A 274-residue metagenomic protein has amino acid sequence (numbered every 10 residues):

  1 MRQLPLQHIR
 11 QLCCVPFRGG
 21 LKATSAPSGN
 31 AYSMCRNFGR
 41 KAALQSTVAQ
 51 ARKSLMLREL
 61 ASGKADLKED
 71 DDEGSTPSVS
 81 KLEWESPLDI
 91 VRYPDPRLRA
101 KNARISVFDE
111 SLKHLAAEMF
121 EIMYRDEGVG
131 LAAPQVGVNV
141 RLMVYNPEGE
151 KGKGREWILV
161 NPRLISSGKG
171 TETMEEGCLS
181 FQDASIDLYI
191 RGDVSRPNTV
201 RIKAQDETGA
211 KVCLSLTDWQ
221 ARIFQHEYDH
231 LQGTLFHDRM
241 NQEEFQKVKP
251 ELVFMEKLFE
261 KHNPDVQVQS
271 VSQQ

Functional and structural regions predicted by a protein language model:
R2-Q274: Positively charged
